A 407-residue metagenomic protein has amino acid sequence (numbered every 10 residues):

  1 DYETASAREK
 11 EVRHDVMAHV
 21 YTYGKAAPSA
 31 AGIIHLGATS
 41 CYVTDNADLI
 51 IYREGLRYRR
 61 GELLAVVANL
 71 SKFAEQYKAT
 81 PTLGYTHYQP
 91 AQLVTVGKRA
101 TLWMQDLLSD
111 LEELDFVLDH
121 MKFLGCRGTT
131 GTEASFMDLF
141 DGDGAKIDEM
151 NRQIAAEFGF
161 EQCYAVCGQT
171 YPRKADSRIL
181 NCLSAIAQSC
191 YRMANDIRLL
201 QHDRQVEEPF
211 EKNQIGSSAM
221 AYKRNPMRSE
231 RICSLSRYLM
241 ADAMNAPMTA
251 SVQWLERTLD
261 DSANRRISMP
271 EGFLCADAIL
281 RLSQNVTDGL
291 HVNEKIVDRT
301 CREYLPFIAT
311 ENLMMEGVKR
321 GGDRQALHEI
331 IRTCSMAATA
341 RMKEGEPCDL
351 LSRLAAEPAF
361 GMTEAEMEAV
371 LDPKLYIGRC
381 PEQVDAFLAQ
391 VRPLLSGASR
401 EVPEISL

Functional and structural regions predicted by a protein language model:
D1-A134, G142-Q153, G216-S217, M227-R231 (+3 more regions): A helix-coil-helix interface module used to build multimeric assemblies and to scaffold catalytic/cofactor sites
R8-R13, R204-Q205, M220-L407: Glycine-rich cofactor/substrate-binding loops
E9, D48-G55, R59-R60, E75 (+2 more regions): Charged, flexible cofactor/metal-binding loops and thiol motifs
A79, F160, G322: Short glycine/serine/threonine/alanine-rich loop segments
